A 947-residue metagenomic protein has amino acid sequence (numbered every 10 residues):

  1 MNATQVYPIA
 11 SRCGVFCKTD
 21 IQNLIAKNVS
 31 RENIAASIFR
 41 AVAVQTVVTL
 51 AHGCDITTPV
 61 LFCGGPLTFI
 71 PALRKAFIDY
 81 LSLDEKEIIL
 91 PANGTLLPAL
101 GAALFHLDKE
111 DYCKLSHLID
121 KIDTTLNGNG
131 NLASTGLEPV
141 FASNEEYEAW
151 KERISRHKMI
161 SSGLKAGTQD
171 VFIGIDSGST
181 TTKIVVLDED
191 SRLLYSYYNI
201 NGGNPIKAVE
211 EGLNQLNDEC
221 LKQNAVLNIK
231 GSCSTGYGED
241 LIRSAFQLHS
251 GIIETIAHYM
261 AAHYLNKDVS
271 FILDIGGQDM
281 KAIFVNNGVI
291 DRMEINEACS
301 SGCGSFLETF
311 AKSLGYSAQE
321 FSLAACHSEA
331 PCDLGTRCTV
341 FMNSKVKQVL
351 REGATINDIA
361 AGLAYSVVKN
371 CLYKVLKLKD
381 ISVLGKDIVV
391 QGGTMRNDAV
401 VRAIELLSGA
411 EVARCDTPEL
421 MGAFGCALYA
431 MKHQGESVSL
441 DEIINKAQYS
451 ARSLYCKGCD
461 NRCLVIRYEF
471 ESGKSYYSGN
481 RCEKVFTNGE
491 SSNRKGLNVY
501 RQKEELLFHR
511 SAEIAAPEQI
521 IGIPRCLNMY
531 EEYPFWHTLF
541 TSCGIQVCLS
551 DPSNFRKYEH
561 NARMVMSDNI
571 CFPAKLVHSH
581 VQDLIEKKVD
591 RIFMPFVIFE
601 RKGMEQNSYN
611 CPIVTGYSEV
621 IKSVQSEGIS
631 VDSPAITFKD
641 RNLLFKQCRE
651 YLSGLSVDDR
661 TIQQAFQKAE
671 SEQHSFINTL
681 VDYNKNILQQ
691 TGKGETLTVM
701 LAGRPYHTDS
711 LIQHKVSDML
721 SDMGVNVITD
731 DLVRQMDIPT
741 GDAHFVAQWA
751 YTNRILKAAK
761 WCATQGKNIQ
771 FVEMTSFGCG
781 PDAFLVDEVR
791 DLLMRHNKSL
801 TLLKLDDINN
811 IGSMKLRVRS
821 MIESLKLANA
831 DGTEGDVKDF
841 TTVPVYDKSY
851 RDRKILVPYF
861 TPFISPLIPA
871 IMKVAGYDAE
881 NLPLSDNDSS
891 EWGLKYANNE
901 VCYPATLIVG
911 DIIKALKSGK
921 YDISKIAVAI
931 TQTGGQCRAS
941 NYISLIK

Functional and structural regions predicted by a protein language model:
M1-N2, C13, K18, L104-D108 (+10 more regions): Glycine-rich phosphate-binding loop plus the immediately following alpha-helix
I34-T58, A102, E152-S161, Q215 (+2 more regions): Phosphate/ATP-binding catalytic cores across multiple sugar-kinase/actin-like superfamilies, primarily ASKHA
V47, A51-H52, A99-L104, D108 (+8 more regions): Conserved phosphate-binding catalytic cores of ATP/NTP-utilizing and phosphoryl-transfer enzymes
A51-Y80, P91-T95, T235-G238, S366 (+3 more regions): Glycine-rich phosphate-binding loops at beta-strand->alpha-helix junctions
I78-L100, H249-I256, E405-F424, I545-R556 (+3 more regions): Conserved phosphate-binding/catalytic loops in two-lobed NTP-binding clefts
L90-G128, M260, G304-T309, D416-L440 (+1 more regions): Glycine-rich phosphate-binding/hydrolytic loop that grips phosphoryl groups
D123, N127, D218, C299-L307 (+3 more regions): An N-terminal assembly and electron-transfer interface module characteristic of large anaerobic redox and radical
S161-L194, V269-V289, Y455-Y468: Gly/Thr-rich phosphate-binding beta-strand-loop-beta motif of the actin/hexokinase/Hsp70
